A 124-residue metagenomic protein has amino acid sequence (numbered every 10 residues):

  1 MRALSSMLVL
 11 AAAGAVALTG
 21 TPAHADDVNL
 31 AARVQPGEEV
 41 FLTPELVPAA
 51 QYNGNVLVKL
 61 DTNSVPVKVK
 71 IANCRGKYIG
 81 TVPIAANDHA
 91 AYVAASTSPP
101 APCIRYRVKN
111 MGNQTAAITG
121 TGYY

Functional and structural regions predicted by a protein language model:
M1-A25: Secretory targeting and sorting signals
H24-Y124: Post-signal peptide N-terminal regions of Sec-secreted extracellular proteins
